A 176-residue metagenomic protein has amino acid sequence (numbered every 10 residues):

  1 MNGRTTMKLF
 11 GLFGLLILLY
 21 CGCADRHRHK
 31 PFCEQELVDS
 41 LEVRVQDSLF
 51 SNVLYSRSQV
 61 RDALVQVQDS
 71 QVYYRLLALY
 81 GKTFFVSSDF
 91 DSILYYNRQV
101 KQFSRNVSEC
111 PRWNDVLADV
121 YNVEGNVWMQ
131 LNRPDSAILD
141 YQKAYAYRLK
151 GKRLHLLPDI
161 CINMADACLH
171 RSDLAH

Functional and structural regions predicted by a protein language model:
M1-N2, L154: Accessible peptide chain termini
N2-G11: Bacterial N-terminal signal peptides that target proteins for export
F13-G14, D166: Contiguous, well-ordered alpha-helical segments that form the cores/surfaces of helical PPI scaffolds
L15-C23: Hydrophobic h-region of N-terminal signal peptides that target proteins for export in Gram-negative bacteria
G22-H176: A "functional boundary" signal
